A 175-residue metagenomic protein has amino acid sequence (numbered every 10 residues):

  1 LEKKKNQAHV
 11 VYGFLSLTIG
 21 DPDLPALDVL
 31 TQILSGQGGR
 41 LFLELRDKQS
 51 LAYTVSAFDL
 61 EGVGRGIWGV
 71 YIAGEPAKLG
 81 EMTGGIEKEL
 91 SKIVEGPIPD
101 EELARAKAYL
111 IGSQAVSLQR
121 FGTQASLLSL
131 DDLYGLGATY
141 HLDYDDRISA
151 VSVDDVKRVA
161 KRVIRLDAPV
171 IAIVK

Functional and structural regions predicted by a protein language model:
L1-R40, E44: His/Glu-based metal-binding/catalytic segments typifying zinc-dependent metallopeptidases
H9-L17, R46-A150, L166-K175: M16 family metallopeptidases and their MPP-like homologs
R158: Pyridoxal 5′-phosphate
V163: Tryptophan-rich aromatic "cage" segments
